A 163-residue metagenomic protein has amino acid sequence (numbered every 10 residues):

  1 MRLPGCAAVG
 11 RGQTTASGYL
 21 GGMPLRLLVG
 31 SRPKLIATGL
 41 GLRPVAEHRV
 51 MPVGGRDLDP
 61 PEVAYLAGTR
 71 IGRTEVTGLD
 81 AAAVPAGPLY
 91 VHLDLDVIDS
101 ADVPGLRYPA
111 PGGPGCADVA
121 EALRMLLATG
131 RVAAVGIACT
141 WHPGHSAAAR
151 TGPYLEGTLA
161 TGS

Functional and structural regions predicted by a protein language model:
M1-I36, T129-G130: Active-site histidine-anchored catalytic micro-motif
M1-P4, V53, V91-L95: Active-site flanking residues adjacent to catalytic metal/cofactor-binding acidic residues
G5-A7, D57, L95-D99: Short, glycine/acidic-enriched loop or turn micro-motifs at the edges of active sites
R11-T15, I36-L40, P60-A67, D102-V103: A short secondary-structure junction signal
S17-G18, G41-V45, A83: Solvent-exposed alpha-helices and their adjacent loops that cap or buttress functional pockets in soluble metabolic
G21-P24, A46, E62: Internal, well-ordered alpha-helical segments in soluble enzyme and binding-protein domains
S31, A37-V50, G55-P60: Phosphate/diphosphate-binding glycine-rich loops and adjacent basic-rich segments that engage nucleotide
V63-S163: Catalytic cores of soluble, metal-dependent hydrolases
